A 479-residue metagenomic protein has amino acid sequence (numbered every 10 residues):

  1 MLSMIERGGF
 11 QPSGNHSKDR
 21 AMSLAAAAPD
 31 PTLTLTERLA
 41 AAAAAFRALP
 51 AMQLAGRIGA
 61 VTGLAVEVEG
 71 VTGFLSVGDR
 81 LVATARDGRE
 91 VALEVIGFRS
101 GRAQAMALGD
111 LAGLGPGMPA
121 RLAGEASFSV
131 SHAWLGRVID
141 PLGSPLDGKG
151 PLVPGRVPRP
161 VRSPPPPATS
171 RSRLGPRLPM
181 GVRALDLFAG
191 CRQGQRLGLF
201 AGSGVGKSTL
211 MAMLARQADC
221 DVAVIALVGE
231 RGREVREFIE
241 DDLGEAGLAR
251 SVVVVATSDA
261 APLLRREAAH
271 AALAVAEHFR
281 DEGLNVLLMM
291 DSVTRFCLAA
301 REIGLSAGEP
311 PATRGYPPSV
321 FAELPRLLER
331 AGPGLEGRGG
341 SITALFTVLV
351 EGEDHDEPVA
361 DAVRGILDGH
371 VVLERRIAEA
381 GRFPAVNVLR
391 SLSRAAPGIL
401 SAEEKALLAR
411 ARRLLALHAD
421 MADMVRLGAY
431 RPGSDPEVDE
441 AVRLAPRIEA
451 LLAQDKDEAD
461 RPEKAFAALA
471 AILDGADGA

Functional and structural regions predicted by a protein language model:
M1-M4: Methionine residue identity
R7, P12: Cationic, low-complexity basic patches in intrinsically disordered or flexible, solvent-exposed regions
K18-R137, L142-L146: N-terminal accessory targeting/assembly segments
R38-F46, M180-L185, A272, L327: Phosphate-interacting basic helix/loop segments used at nucleotide- and nucleic-acid interfaces
F46-P50, R57-A60, T72-F74, V82-D87 (+16 more regions): Replace "in large, NTP-powered and nucleic-acid-processing enzymes" with "in large, NTP-powered factors and other
A120, A133, L146-Q195, T209-M213 (+2 more regions): P-loop NTPase nucleotide-binding/switch module
L187-F188, G194-A479: P-loop NTPase catalytic core
